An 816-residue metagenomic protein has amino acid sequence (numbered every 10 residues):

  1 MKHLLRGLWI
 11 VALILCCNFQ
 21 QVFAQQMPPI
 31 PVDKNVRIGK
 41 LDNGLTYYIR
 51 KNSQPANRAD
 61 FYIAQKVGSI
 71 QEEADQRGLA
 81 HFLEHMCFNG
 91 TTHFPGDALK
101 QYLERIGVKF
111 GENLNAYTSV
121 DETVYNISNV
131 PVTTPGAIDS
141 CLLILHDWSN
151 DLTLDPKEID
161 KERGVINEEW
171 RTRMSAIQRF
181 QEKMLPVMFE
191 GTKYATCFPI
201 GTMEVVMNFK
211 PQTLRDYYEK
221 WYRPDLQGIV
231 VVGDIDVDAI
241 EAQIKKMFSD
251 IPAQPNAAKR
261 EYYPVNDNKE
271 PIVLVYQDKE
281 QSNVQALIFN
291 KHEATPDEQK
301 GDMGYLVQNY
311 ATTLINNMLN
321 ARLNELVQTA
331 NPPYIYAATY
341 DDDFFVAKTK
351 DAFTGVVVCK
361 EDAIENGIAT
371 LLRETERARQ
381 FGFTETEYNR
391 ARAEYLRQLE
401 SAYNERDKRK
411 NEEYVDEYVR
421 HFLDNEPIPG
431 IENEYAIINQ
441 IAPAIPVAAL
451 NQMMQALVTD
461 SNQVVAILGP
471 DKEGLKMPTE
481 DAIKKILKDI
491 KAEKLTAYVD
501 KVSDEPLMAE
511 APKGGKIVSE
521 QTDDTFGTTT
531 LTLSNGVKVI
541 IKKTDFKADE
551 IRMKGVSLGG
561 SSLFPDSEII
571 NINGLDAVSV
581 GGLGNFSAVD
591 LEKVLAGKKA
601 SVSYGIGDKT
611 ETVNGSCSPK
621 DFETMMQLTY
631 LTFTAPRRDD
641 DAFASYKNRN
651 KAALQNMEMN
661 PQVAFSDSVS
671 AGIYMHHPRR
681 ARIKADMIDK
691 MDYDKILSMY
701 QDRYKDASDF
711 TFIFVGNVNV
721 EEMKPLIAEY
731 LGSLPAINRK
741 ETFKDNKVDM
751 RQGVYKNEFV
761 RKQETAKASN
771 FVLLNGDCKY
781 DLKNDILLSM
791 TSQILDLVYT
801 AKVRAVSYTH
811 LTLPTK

Functional and structural regions predicted by a protein language model:
M1-Q26: Bacterial Sec-dependent N-terminal signal peptides
F23-I49, D236-N324, Q328-A330, N389-A393 (+7 more regions): Proteolytic maturation boundary segments
Y48-R50, P55-E72, L79-A80, D97-D147 (+12 more regions): M16 family metallopeptidases and their MPP-like homologs
R77-H85: Histidine-centered catalytic micro-motifs
M86-H93, G581-G582: Catalytic Zn2+-binding segment of zinc metalloproteases
H146-T153, F248-Q254, E374-G382, T632-R638 (+1 more regions): A common structural junction motif
R163, R179, K183-L185, A195-C197 (+6 more regions): Hydrophobic, small-residue-rich alpha-helical packing segments that form membrane-like cores
